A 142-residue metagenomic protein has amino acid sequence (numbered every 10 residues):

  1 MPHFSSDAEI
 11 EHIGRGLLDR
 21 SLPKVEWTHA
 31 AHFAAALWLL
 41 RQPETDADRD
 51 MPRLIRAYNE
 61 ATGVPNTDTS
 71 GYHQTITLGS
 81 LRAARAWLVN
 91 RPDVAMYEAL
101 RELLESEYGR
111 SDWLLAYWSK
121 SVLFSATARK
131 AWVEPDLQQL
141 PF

Functional and structural regions predicted by a protein language model:
M1-K24, A128-F142: Phosphate-rich cofactor/ligand-interacting catalytic cores and adjacent structured alpha/beta frameworks
F4-S5, D19-V94: Conserved, aromatic- and glycine-enriched, well-ordered alpha/beta core segments that occur as contiguous structural
T69-F142: A charged, amphipathic interaction segment
